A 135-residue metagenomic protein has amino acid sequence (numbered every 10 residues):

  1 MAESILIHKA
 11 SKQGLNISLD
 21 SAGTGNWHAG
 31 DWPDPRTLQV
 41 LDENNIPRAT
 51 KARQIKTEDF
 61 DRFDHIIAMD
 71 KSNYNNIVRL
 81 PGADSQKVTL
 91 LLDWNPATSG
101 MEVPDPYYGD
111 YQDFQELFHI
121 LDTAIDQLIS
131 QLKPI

Functional and structural regions predicted by a protein language model:
M1-R62, S130-P134: Conserved active-site segments centered on acidic
S21, M69-D70: Residue-level recognition of conserved beta-strand positions in structured domain cores
H65, K71-I135: Phosphate-binding/catalytic loops
